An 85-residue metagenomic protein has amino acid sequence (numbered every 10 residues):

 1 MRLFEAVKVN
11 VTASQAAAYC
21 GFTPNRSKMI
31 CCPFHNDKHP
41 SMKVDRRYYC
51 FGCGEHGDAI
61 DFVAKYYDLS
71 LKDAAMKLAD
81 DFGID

Functional and structural regions predicted by a protein language model:
M1-D85: N-terminal structured subdomain of primase-like DNA metabolism proteins
